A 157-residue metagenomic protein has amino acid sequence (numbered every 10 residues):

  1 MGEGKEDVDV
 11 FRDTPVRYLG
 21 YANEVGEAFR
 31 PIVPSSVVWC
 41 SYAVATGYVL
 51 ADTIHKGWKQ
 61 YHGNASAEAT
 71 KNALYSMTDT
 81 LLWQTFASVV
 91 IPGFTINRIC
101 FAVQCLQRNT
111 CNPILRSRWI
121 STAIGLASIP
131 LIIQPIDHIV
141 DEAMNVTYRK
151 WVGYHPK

Functional and structural regions predicted by a protein language model:
M1-I129, I139-K157: Glycine-rich, hydrophobic membrane-spanning regions of integral membrane proteins that mediate transport
